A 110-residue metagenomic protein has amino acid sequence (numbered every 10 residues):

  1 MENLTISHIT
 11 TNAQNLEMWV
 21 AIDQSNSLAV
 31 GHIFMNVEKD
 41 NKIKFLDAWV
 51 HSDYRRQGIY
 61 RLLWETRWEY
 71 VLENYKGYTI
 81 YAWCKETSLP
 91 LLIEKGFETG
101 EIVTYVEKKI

Functional and structural regions predicted by a protein language model:
M1-T5: Conserved GNAT-fold acetyl-CoA-binding loop/helix
H8-S25, V30-W49: A conserved beta-strand-loop-helix scaffold within acyl/acetyltransferase catalytic domains
L46, R55, L91-E94: Acidic/histidine-enriched, beta-strand-rich ligand/metal-binding domains
D47, I102-Y105: Extracellular/lumenal ectodomain signal focusing on beta-strand-rich modules and carbohydrate-recognition contexts
R56-E69: Conserved acetyl-CoA-binding loop-helix of GNAT-fold acetyltransferases
V71-C84: Conserved GNAT acetyl-CoA-binding A-motif
C84-V103: Conserved active-site alpha-helix within GNAT-family acetyltransferase domains
